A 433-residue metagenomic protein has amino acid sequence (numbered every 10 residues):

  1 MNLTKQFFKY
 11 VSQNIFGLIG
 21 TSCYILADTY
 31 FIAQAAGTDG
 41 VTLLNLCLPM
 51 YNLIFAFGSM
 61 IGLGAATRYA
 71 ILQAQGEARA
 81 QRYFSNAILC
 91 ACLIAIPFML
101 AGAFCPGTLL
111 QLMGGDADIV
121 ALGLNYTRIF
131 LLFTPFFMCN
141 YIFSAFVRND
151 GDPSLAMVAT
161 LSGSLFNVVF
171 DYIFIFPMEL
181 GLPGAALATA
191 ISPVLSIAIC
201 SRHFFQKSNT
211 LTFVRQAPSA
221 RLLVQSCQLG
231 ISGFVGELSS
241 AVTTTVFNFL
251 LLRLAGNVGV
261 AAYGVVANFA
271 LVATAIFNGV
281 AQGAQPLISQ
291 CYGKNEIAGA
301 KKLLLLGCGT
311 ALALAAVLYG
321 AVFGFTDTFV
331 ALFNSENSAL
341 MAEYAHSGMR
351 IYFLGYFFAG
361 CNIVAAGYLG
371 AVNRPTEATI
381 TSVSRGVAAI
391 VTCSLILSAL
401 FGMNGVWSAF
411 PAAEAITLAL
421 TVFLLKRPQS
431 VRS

Functional and structural regions predicted by a protein language model:
M1-I15, Y69-F133, P177-I231, I288-G355 (+1 more regions): Short alpha-helical transmembrane segments in multi-pass integral membrane proteins
N14-L63, T67, F130-F137, V224-Q290 (+5 more regions): Transmembrane helix-bundle signature of multi-pass secondary active exporters and lipid flippases
L26, A35-T38, L72, N149-D150 (+5 more regions): Helix-loop interface residues and adjacent transmembrane-helix termini in multi-pass membrane transporters, primarily
T29, G102, A145, D171 (+8 more regions): Structural signal for membrane-spanning alpha-helices in multi-pass inner-membrane proteins, emphasizing helix cores
T29, T38-V41, P153, L182 (+4 more regions): Membrane-helix interface/capping residues of multi-pass secondary transporters
V41-L100, F137-A156, A262-T326, A359-T381: Small-residue-rich hydrophobic transmembrane alpha-helices
L53-A56, N167-D171, I197-S201, L271-A275 (+3 more regions): Hydrophobic transmembrane alpha-helices of multi-pass small-molecule transporters
G62, I129-R148, A156-N167, A185-C200 (+4 more regions): Short runs within selected transmembrane alpha-helices of multi-pass transporters and secretion channels
